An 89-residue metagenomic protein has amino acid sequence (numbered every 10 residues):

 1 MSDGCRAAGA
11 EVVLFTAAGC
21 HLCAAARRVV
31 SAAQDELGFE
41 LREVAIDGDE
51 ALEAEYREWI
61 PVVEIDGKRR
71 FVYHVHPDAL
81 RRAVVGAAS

Functional and structural regions predicted by a protein language model:
S2-A32: Local sequence-structure signature of Cys/Sec-based thiol-disulfide redox active-site neighborhoods
A33-L37: A short, Lys/Arg-enriched amphipathic alpha-helix followed by its capping loop at the start of a domain
F39-E50: Thiol-based oxidoreductase modules, predominantly thioredoxin-like and allied folds used for disulfide exchange
Y56: Surface-exposed interaction regions that form or flank ligand-binding interfaces
I60-R69: A short, hydrophobic beta-strand/beta-hairpin element that forms part of a small beta-sheet core
H74-H76: N-terminal, polar/charged subdomain of small-to-medium soluble alpha/beta proteins
A83-S89: Ser/Thr/Gly-rich flexible loops in soluble cytosolic domains mediating phosphotransfer, phosphorylation
